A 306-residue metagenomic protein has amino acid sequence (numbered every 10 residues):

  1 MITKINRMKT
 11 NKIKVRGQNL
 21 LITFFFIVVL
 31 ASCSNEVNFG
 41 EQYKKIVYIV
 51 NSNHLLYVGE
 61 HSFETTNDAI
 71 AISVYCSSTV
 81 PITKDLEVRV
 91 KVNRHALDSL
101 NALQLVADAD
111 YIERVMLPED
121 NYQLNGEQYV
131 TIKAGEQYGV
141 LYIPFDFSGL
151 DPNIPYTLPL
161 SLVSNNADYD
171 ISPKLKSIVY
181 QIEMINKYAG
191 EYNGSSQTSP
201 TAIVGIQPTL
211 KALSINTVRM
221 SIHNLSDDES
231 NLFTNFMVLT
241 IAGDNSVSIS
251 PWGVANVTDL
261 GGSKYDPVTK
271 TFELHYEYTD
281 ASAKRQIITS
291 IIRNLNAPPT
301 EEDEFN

Functional and structural regions predicted by a protein language model:
I5-L21: Bacterial N-terminal signal peptides that target proteins for export
L21-I22, Y122: Short hydrophobic/aromatic segments of transmembrane alpha-helices and their interfaces
V29-S32: C-terminal motif of bacterial Sec signal peptides marking the signal peptidase cleavage site
S34-V130, V140-L158, V163-N306: Intrinsically disordered, low-complexity regulatory regions in eukaryotic proteins
A134-Q137: Acidic, turn/loop-rich segments in luminal/extracellular domains of secretory-pathway and cell-surface proteins
